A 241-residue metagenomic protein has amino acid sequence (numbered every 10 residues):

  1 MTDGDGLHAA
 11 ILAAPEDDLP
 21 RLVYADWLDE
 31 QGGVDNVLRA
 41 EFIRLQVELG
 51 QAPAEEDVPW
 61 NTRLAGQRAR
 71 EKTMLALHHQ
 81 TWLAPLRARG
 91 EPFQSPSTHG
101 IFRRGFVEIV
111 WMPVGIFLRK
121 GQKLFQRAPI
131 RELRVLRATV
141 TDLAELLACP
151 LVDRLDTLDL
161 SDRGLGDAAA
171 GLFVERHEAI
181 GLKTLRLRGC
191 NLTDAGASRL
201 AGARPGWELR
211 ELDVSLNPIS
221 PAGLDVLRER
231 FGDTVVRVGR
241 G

Functional and structural regions predicted by a protein language model:
M1-P15, P20-D26, E30, V34-R134: Long, highly charged low-complexity segments
P59, A222-G232: Short, aromatic/basic amphipathic alpha-helical patches
A88-F93, S97, F106-K120, P129-D142 (+6 more regions): Concave beta-strand-loop units of leucine-rich repeat
E145, D167-A168, L172, D194-A195 (+2 more regions): Per-repeat structural element of leucine-rich repeats
